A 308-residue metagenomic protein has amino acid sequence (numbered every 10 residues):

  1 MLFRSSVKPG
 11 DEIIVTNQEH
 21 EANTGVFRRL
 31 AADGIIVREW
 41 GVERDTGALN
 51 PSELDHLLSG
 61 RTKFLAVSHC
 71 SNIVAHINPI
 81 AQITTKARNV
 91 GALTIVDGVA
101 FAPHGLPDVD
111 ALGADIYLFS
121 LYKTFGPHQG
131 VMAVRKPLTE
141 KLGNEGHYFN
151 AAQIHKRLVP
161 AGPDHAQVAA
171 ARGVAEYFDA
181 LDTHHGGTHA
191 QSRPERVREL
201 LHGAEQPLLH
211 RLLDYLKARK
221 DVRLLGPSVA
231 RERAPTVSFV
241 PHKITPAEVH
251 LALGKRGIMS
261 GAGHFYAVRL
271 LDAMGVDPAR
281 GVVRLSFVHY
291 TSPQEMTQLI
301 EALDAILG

Functional and structural regions predicted by a protein language model:
M1-G308: Pyridoxal 5′-phosphate
